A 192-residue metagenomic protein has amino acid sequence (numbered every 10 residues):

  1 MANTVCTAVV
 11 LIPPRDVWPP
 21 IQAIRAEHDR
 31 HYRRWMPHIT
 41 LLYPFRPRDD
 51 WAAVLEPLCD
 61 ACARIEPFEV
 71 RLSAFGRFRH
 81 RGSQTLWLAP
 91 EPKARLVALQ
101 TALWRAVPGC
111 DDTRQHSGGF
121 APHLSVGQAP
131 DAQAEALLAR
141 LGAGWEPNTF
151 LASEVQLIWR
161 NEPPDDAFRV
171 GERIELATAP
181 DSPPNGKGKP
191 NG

Functional and structural regions predicted by a protein language model:
M1-G192: Histidine-dependent nucleotide/RNA phosphoesterase domain, centered on the 2H-phosphoesterase fold with its duplicated
